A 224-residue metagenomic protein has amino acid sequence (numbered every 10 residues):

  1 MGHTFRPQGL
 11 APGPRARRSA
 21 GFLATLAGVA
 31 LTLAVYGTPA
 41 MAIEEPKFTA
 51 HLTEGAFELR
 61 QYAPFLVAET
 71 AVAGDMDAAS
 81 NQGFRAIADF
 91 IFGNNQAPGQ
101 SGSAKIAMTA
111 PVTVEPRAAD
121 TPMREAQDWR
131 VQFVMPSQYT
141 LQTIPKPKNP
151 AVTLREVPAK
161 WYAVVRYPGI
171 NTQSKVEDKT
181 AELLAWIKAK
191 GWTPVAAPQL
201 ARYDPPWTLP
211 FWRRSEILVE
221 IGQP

Functional and structural regions predicted by a protein language model:
G2-P224: A solvent-exposed interaction/effector surface
